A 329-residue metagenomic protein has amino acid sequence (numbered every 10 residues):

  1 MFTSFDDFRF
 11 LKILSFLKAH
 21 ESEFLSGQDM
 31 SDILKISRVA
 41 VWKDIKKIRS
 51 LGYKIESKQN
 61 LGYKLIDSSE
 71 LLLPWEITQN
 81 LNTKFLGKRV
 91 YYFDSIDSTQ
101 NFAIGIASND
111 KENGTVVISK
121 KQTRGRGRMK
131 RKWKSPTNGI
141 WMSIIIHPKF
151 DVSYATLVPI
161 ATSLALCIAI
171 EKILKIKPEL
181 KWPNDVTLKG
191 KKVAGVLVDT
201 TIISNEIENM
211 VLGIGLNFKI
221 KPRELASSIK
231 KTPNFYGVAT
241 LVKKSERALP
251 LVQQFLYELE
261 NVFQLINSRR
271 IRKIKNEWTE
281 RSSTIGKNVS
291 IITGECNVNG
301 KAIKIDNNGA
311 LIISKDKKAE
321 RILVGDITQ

Functional and structural regions predicted by a protein language model:
M1-S37, S50-L51, K149-Y154, I160-P178 (+1 more regions): Long, positively charged amphipathic alpha-helical accessory segments at protein N-termini or as interdomain linkers
F2-E171, K192: N-terminal lobe of the biotin/lipoate ligase/transferase fold
D94, L180-W182: Short loop/edge segments at beta-strand edges and connector loops that shape dinucleotide/nucleotide cofactor-binding
